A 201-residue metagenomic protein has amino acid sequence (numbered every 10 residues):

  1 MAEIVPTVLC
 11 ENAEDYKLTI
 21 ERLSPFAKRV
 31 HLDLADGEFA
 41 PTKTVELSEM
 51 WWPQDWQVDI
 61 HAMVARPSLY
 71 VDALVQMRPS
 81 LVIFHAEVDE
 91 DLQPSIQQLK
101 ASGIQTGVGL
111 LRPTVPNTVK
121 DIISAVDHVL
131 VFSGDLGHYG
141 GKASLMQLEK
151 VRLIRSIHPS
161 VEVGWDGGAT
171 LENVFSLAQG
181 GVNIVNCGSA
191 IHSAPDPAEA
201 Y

Functional and structural regions predicted by a protein language model:
M1-I83, E87-D91, Q98-K100, Q105-T106 (+5 more regions): Conserved N-terminal beta1-alpha1 strand-loop-helix module at the mouth
G109, L130-S133: Active-site pocket-lining/capping segments in soluble small-molecule metabolic enzymes
G109-L111, D166: Conserved beta-strand termini and adjacent loop/short-helix elements that scaffold enzyme active sites in alpha/beta
G134-D135, G141-I184, A190: Active-site/ligand-binding-proximal alpha/beta "capping" segment
